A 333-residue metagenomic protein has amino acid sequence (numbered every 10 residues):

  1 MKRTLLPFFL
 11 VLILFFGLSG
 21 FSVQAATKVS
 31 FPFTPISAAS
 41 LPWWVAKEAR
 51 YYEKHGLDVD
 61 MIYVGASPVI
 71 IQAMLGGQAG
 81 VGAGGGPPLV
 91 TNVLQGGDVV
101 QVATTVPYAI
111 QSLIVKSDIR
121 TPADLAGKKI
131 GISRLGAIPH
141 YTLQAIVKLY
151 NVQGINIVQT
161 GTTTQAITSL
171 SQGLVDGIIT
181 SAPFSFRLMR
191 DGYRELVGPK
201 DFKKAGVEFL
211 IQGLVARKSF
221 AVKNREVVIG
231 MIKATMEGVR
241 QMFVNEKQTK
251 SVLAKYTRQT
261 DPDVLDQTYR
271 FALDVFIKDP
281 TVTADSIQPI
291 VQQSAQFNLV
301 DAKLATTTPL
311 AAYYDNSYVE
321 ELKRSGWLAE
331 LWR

Functional and structural regions predicted by a protein language model:
M1-P7: Positively charged n-region of N-terminal signal peptides that target proteins for export
P7-S19: Bacterial N-terminal signal peptides
S19-A25: Sec-dependent signal peptide cleavage junction
A25-Q172, D176-A182, E195-P199, E208: Short, glycine-/small- and polar/acidic-enriched structural segments that line small-molecule recognition paths
K54, D201-V207, D274-T283: Short, solvent-exposed loop/beta-turn-alpha elements that line the ligand-binding surface or hinge of extracytoplasmic
P87, Q165-T257: Pocket-lining segment of extracytoplasmic ligand-binding domains
V222-A302: Secondary-structure end/capping motifs
Q292-R333: Conserved C-terminal helix/tail region of periplasmic/extracytoplasmic solute-binding proteins
